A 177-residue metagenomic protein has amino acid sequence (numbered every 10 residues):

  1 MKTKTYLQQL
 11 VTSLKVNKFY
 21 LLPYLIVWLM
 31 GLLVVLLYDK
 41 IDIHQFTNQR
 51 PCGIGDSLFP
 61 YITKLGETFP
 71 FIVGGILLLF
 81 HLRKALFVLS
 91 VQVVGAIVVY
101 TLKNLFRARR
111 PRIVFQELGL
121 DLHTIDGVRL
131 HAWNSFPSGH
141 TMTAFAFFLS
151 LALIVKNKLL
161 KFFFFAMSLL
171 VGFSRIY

Functional and structural regions predicted by a protein language model:
M1-F71, K103-R129: N-terminal transmembrane-helix/juxtamembrane module of multi-pass inner/ER membrane proteins
T3-L10, H123-Y177: Membrane-embedded catalytic cores of phosphoryl/pyrophosphoryl-handling enzymes
F19-Y20, G74-T101: Interfacial segments of alpha-helical transmembrane regions
G31-L36, G74-H81, L151-I154, F173-I176: Hydrophobic alpha-helical transmembrane segments
G31-V35, V93-T101, A166-Y177: Aromatic-anchored segments of alpha-helical transmembrane domains
I54-G55, H81-A85, K156-F162: Membrane-helix interface segments
T63-L79, H140-F145, L151: Hydrophobic alpha-helical transmembrane segments
